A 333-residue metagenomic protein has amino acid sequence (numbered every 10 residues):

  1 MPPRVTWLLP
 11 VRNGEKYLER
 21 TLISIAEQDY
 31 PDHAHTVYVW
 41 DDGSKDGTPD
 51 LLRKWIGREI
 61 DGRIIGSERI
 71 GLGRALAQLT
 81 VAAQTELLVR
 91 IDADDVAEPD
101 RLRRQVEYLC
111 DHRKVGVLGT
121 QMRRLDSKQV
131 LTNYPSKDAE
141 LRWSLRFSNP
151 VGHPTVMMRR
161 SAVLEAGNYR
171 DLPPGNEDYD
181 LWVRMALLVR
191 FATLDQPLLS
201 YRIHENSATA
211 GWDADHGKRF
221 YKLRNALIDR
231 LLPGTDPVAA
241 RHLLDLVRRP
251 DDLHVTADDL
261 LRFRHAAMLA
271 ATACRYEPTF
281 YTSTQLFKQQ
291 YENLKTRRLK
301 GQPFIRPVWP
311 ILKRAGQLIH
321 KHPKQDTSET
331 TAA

Functional and structural regions predicted by a protein language model:
M1-S24: N-proximal low-complexity "stem/linker" segments adjacent to membrane-targeting elements
I23-A34: Short, acidic, metal-binding catalytic loop of nucleotide-sugar glycosyltransferases
D41-D50, D92: A conserved acidic beta->alpha catalytic loop
I65-A83, R104: Glycine-rich, basic loop-to-helix element that forms the pyrophosphate-binding segment of sugar-nucleotide handling
V81, E98, T120, A139-A226 (+2 more regions): Conserved nucleotide-sugar donor-binding catalytic segment
L88: Short aromatic/hydrophobic "clamp" motif used to bind/position activated sugar donors
D100-T132: Conserved donor NDP-sugar-binding/catalytic core segment of glycosyltransferases
I203-A333: C-terminal subregions of glycosyltransferases and related glycan-biosynthesis enzymes
